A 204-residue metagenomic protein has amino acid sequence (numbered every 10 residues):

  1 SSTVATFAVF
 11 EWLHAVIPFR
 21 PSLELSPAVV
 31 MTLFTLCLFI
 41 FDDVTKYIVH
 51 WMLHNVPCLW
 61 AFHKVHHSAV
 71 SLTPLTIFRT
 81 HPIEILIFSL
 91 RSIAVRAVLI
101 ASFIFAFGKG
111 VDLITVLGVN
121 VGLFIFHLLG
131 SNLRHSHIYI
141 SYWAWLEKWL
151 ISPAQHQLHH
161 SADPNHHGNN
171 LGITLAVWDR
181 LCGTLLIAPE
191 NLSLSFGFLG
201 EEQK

Functional and structural regions predicted by a protein language model:
S1-F7, E24-S195: Membrane-embedded catalytic scaffold of the fatty acid hydroxylase/desaturase
L13-E24, G108: Membrane-interface helix termini and inter-helical loops of multi-pass transporters
L192-K204: Long, intrinsically disordered, low-complexity Ser/Thr/Pro-rich regulatory/activation regions of nuclear proteins
